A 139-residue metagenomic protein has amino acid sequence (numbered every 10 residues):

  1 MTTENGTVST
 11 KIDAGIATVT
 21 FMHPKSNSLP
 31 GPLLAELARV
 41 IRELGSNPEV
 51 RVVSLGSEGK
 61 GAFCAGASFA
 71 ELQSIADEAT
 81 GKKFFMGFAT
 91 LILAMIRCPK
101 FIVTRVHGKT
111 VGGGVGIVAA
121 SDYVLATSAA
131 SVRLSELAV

Functional and structural regions predicted by a protein language model:
M1-G56, L93: Conserved CoA-thioester-binding segment of acyl-CoA-metabolizing enzymes
V19, L55, S68, I117-A119: Hydrophobic/aromatic residues within transmembrane alpha-helices of multi-pass small-molecule transporters
F21-K25, Q73-A76, V106: Short, histidine-centered active-site or binding-site loop motifs used for metal coordination, general acid-base
S57-L91, T110: Glycine- (often His-adjacent) and acidic-residue-rich active-site loop that binds/positions the CoA thioester
L91, M95, R105, V111-V139: CoA-thioester-processing core
